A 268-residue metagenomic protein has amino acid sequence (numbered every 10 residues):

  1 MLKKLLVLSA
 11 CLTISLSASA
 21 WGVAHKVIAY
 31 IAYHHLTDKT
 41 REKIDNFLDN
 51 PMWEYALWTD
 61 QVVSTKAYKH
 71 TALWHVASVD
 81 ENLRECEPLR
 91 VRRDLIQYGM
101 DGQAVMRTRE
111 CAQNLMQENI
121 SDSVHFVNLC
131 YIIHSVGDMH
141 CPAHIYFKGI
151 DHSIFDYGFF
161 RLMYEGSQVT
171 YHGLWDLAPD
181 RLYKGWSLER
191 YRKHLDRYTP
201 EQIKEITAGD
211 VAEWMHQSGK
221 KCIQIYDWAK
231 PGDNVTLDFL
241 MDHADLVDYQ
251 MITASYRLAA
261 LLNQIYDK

Functional and structural regions predicted by a protein language model:
M1-L5: Positively charged n-region of N-terminal signal peptides that target proteins for export
V7-S9: Sec-dependent N-terminal signal peptides
S15-S17: N-terminal signal peptide c-region/cleavage motif recognized by signal peptidases
S19-S135, P142, F147-K268: N-terminal, motif-rich segments that launch catalysis or mediate targeting to/interaction with membranes, typified by
